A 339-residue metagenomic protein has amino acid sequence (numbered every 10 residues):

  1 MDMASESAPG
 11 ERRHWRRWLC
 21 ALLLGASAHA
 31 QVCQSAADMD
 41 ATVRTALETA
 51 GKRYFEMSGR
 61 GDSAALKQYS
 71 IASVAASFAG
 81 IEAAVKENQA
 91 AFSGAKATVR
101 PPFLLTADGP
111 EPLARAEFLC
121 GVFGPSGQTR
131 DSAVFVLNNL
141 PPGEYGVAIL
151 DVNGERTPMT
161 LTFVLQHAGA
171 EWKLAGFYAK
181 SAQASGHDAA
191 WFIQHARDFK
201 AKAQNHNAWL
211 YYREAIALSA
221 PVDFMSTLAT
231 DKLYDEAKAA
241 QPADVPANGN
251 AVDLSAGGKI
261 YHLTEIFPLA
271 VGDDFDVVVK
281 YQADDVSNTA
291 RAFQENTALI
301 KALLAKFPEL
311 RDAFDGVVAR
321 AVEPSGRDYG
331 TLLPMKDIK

Functional and structural regions predicted by a protein language model:
S5-L19: Bacterial N-terminal signal peptides that target proteins for export
A30-R60, G176-W191: Short, low-complexity N-terminal intrinsically disordered segments enriched in polar/charged residues
C33-T42, E48-T49, A64-D131, I216-P246 (+1 more regions): Short solvent-exposed beta->alpha transition segments
A79, V85-R156, G186, D244-S287: Surface-exposed, charged secondary-structure patches
E144-H187, F267-R291, A298-I338: Short beta-strand edge/turn micro-motifs at domain boundaries
